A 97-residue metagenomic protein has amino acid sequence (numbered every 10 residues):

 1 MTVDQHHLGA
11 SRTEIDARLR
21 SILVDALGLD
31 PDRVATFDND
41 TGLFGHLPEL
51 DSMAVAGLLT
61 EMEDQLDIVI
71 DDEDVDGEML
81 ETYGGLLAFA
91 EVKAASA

Functional and structural regions predicted by a protein language model:
T2-L50, A54-T60, D64-Q65, V69-A97: Phosphopantetheine-dependent thiolation modules in NRPS/PKS and related acyl-activating systems
